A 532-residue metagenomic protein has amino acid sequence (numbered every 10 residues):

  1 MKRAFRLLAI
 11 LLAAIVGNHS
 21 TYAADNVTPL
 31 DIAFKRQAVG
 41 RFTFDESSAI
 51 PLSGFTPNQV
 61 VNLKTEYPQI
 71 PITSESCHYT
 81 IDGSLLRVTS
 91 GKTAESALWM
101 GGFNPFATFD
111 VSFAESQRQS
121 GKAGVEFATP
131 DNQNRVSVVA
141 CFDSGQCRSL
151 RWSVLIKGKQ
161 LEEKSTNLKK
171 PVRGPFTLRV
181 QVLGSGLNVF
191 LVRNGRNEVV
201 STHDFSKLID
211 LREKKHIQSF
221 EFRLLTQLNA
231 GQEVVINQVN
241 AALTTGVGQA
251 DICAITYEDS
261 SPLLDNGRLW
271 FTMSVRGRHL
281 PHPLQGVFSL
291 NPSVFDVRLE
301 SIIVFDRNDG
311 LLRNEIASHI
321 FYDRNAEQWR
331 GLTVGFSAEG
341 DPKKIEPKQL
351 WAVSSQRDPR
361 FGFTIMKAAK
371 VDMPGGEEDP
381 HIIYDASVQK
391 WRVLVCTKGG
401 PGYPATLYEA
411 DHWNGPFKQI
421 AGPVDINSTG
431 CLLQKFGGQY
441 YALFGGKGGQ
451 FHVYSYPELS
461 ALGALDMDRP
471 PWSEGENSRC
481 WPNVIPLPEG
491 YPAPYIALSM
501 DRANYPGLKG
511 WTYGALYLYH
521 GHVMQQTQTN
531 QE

Functional and structural regions predicted by a protein language model:
M1-D25: Bacterial Sec-dependent N-terminal signal peptides
A24-E532: Carbohydrate-active catalytic/glycan-binding domains of CAZyme proteins, especially the secreted or lumenal ectodomains
